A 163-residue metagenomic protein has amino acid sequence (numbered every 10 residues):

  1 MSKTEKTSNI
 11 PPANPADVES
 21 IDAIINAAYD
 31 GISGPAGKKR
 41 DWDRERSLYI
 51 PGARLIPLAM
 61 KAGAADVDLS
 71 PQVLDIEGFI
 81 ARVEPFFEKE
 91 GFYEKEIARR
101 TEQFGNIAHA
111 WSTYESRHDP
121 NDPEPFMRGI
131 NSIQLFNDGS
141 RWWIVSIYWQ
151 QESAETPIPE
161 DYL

Functional and structural regions predicted by a protein language model:
M1-L48, L163: Short, low-complexity N-terminal intrinsically disordered segments enriched in polar/charged residues
S2, N121, R128-P157: Short beta-strand edge/turn micro-motifs at domain boundaries
P15, I50, G78-R82, A98-R99 (+3 more regions): Non-catalytic cap/lid and distal C-terminal segments of serine-dependent acyl enzymes
I32, Y49, Y114-S116, Y148-Q151: Short beta-strand segments enriched in hydrophobic/aromatic residues within well-folded beta-rich domains
G37-K39, A62, P120-E124, R141: Short, solvent-exposed loop/turn segments that connect beta-strands within catalytic domains and beta-strand-rich
D41-K61: N-terminal leader/targeting helix
R54-L55, A59-N121: Surface-exposed, charged secondary-structure patches
